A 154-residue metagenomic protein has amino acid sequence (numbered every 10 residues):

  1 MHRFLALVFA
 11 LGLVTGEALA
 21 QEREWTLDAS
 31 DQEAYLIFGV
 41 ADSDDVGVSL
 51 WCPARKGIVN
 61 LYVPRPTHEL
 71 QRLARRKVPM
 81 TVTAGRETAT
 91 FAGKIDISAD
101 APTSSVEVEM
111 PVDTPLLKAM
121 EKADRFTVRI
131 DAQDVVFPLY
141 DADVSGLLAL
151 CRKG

Functional and structural regions predicted by a protein language model:
F4-L13: Sec-dependent N-terminal signal peptides
T15-A20: Sec/Tat signal peptide C-region and signal peptidase I cleavage site
Q21-R75: An ectodomain-focused feature that recognizes extracytoplasmic/extracellular
W25, R76-P79, K122, V128-R129: An extracellular/secretory-lumen and virion-surface interaction module
R76-A89: Extended low-complexity, serine/threonine- and proline-enriched intrinsically disordered segments
R86-G154: Internal interaction segment
